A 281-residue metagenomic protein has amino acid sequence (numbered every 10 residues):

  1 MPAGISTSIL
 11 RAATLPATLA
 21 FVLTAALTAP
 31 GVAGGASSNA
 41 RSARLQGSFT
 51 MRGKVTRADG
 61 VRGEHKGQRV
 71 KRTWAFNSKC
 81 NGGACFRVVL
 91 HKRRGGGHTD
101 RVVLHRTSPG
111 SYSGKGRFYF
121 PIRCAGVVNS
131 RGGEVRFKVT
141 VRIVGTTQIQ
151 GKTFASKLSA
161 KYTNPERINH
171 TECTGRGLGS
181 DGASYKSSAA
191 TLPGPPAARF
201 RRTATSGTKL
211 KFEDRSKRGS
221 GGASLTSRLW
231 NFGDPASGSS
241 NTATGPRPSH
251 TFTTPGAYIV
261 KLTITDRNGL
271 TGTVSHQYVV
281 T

Functional and structural regions predicted by a protein language model:
P2-A36: Secretory targeting and sorting signals
A36-S38, Q46-S48, V55, E64-R69 (+3 more regions): Extracellular/lumenal mature domains of secreted and surface-exposed proteins
S38-H65, V89-R94, Y112-G116, S156-N164: Tryptophan-anchored aromatic micro-motifs
G53-R57, S78-C80, F120, I143-T147 (+2 more regions): Beta-strand elements of well-folded, non-transmembrane domains
D59-K66, I168-S180, L270-T273: Beta-sandwich strand segments
G63-I149: Predominantly extracellular/secreted and cell-surface proteins with exposed, flexible low-complexity segments
Q150-F154: Short glycine/proline/serine/threonine-rich loop/turn segments at secondary-structure transition edges
L158-A198: Edge beta-strand at a domain terminus
